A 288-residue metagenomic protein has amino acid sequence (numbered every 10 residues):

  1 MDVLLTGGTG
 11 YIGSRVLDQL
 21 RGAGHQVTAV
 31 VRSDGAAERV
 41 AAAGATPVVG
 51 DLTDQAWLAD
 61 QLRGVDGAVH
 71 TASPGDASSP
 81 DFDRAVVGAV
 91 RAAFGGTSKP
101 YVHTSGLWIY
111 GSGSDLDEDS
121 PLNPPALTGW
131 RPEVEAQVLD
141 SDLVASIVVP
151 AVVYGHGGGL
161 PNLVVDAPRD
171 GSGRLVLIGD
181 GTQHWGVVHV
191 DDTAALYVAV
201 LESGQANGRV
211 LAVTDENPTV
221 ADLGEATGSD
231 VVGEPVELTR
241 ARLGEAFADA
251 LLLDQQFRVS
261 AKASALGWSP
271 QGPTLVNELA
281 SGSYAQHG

Functional and structural regions predicted by a protein language model:
D2, L196-F247, Q286-G288: Mid/C-terminal beta-alpha module of Rossmann-like enzyme folds, strongest in SDR-family dehydrogenases/epimerases
V3-A23: N-terminal Rossmann NAD(P)H-binding glycine-rich loop of SDR-like oxidoreductase domains
Q26, V87-T128: Conserved Rossmann-fold NAD(P)-dependent oxidoreductase catalytic core, especially the SDR/UDP-sugar
G50, D249-G288: C-terminal amphipathic/interface module of NAD(P)-dependent oxidoreductases and related NAD-binding regulators
W57, Q61-V102: NAD(P)-cofactor binding segment of oxidoreductase domains
E135-G157: Conserved beta-loop-beta element that borders a ligand/cofactor-binding pocket
V153-V165, G171, V200-V210: Glycine/proline-rich active-site loop of Rossmann-fold NAD(P)-dependent oxidoreductases
D166-V188: A conserved pocket-lining segment of Rossmann-fold NAD(P)-dependent short-chain dehydrogenase/reductase
